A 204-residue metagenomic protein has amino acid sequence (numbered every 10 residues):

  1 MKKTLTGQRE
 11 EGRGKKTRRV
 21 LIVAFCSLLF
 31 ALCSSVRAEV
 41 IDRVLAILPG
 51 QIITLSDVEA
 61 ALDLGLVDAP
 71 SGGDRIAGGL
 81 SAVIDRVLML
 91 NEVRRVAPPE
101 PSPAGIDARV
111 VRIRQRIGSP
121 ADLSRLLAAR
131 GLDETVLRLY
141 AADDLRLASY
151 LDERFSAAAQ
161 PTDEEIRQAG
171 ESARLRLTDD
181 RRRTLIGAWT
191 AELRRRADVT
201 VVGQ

Functional and structural regions predicted by a protein language model:
M1-R37, D179: Intrinsic disorder/low-complexity segments
Q8-G12, I47, I84: Short N-terminal leader segment in a subset of presequences, especially plant chloroplast and some mitochondrial
E39-E59: Short N-terminal segments immediately surrounding and downstream of signal-peptide cleavage
I41-V44, D74-Q204: Peptidyl-prolyl cis-trans isomerase
E59-D74: Short, surface-exposed, low-complexity cationic segments
